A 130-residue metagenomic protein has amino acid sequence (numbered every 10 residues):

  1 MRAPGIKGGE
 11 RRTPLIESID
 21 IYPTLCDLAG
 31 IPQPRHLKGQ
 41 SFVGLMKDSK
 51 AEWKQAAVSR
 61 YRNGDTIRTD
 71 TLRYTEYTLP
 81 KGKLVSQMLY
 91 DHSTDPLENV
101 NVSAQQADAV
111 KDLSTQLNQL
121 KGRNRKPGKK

Functional and structural regions predicted by a protein language model:
M1-H36, Q40-A51: Substrate-binding rim/cap in mid-to-C-terminal beta-strand-loop elements of soluble/periplasmic
I16-P23, Q40, T69, Q87 (+2 more regions): A structural signal for well-ordered alpha-helical segments within the folded catalytic domains of diverse enzymes
Y22-C26, G30, V43, Y90 (+2 more regions): Non-transmembrane alpha-helical segments in soluble domains of secreted/periplasmic/extracellular proteins
K38-G39, R125-K130: Short, flexible loop/turn segments with low-complexity composition
W53-V58: WW-domain-binding short linear motifs
S59-A104, S114: C-terminal, low-complexity/hydrophilic appendages and adjacent surface loops of extracellular/periplasmic anionic
L117-K126: A short, conserved beta-to-alpha structural element at the edge of catalytic cores that scaffolds binding
